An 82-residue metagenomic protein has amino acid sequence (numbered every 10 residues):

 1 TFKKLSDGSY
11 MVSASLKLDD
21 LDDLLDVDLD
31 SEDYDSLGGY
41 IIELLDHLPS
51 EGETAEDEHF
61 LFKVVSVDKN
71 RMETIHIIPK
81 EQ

Functional and structural regions predicted by a protein language model:
T1-Q82: Cytosolic regulatory modules rich in charged/polar residues
